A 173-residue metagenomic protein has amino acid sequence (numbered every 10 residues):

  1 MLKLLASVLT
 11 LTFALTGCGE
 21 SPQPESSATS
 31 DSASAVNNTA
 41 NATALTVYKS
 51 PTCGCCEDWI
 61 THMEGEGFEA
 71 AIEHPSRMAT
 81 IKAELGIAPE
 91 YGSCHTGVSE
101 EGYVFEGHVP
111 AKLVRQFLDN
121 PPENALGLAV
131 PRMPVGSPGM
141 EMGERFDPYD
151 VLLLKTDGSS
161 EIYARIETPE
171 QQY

Functional and structural regions predicted by a protein language model:
M1-A6: Bacterial N-terminal signal peptides that target proteins for export
C18-P22: Bacterial signal peptide processing site
S27-A42: A short beta-strand-turn-helix
N38-I60, S99: Local sequence-structure signature of Cys/Sec-based thiol-disulfide redox active-site neighborhoods
T52, W59, H74-R77, P110-V114: Stable alpha-helical elements in mature extracytoplasmic
I60-T80: Conserved helix-turn-beta segment immediately C-terminal to the redox Cys motif in thioredoxin-like folds
E84, E90-Y173: Thiol/selenol-based redox catalytic cores and closely related redox-interacting motifs
